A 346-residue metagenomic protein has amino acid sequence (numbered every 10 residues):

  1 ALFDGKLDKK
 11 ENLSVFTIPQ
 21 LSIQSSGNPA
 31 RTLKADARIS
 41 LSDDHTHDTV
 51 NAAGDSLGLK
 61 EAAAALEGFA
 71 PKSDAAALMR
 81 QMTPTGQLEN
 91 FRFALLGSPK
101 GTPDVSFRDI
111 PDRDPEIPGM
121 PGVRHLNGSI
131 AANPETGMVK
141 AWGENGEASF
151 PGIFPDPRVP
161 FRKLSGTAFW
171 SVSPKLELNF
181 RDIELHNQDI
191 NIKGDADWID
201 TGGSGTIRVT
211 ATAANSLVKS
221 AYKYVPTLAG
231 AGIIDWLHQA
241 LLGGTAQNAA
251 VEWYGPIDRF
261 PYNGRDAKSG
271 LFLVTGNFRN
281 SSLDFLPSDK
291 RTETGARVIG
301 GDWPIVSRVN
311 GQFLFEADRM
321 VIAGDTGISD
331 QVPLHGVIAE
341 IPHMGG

Functional and structural regions predicted by a protein language model:
D8-S14, R31-R181, I190-A323, G327-S329 (+1 more regions): Membrane-proximal interfacial segments on either side of biological membranes
L21, G27-P29: Hydrophobic/aromatic interaction determinants used to assemble and anchor large protein complexes
